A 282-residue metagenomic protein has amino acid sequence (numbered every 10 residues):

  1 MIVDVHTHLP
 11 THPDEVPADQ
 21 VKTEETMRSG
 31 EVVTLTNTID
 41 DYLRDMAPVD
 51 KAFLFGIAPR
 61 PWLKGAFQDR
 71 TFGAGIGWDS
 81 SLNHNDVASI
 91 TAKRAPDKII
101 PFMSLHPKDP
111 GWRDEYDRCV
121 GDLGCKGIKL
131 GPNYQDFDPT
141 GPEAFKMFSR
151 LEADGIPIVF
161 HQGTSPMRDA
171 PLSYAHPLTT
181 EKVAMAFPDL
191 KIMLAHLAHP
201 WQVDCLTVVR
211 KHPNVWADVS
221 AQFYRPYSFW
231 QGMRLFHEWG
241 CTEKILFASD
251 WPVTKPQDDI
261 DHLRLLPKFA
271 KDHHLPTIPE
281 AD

Functional and structural regions predicted by a protein language model:
M1-H8, H12-K51, D117-R118, C241-L246 (+1 more regions): Mid-to-C-terminal alpha-helical segments outside catalytic/metal-binding sites
V3-T7, A52-F55, I100-M103, K126-L130 (+4 more regions): Hydrophobic faces of well-ordered beta-strands that scaffold small-molecule active sites in alpha/beta enzyme cores
H8-P13, R60-W62, P107-G111, T164-R168 (+3 more regions): Active-site environment of divalent metal-dependent phosphoester hydrolases
K22-R70, K98-L105, K126-G127: Divalent metal-dependent hydrolysis catalytic cores, especially in the metallo-beta-lactamase
D41-D50, H84-K98, E115-C125, K146-D154 (+3 more regions): Acidic (Asp/Glu)-rich catalytic clusters
G65-Y174: Active-site gating/metal-coordination segments in enzymes
P110-V120, T140-A144, D169-M185, P200-R210 (+2 more regions): Distinct, well-ordered alpha-helical segments
K191, A198-D282: H/E-rich (His + Asp/Glu) clusters that bind or coordinate divalent metals
